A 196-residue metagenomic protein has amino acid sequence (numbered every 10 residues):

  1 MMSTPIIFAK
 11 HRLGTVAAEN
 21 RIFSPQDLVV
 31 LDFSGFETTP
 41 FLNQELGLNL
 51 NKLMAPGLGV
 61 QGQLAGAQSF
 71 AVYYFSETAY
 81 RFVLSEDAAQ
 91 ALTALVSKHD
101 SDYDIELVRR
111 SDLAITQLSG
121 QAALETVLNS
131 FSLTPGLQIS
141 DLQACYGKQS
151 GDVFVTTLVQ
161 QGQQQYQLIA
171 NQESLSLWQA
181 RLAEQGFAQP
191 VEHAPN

Functional and structural regions predicted by a protein language model:
M1-N196: Basic, glycine/lysine-rich polyanion-binding surfaces/domains
